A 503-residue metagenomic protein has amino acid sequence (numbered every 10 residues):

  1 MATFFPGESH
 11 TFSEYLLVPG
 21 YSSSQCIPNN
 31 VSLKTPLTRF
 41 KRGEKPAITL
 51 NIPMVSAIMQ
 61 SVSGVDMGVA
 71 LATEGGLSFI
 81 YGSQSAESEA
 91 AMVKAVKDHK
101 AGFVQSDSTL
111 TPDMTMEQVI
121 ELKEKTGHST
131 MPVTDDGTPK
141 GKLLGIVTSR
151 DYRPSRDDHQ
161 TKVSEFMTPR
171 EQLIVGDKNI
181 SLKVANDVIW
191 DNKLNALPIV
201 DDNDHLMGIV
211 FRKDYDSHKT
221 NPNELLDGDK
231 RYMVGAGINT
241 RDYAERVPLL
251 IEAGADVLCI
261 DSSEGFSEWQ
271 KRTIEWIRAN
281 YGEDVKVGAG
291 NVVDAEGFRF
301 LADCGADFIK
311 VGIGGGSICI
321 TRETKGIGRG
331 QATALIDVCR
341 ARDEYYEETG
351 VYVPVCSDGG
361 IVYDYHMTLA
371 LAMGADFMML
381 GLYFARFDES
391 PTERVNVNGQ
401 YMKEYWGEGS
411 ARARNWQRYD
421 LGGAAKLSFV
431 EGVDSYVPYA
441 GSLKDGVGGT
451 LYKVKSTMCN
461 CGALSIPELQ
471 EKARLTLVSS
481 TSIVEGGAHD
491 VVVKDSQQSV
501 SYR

Functional and structural regions predicted by a protein language model:
M1-S24, S108-T111, G176-D177, K183-D187 (+3 more regions): Alpha/beta catalytic cores of nucleotide-metabolism and tRNA/nucleoside-modifying enzymes
M1-Y81, M131: Terminal presequence/propeptide segments associated with secretion/organelle targeting and zymogen/polyprotein
I27-L50, A57-M59, S88-H128, V133-D136 (+6 more regions): Bateman/CBS regulatory modules and CBS-like beta-alpha motifs in cytosolic regions of diverse proteins
A47-S56, G102-D107, R170, D227-A236 (+3 more regions): Short beta-strand/loop segments at the ligand-binding rim of alpha/beta enzyme cores
D66-V69, Y243-A253, V287, V292-V311 (+1 more regions): Catalytic cores of alpha/beta
T73-S88, A255-S267, D307-K325, I361-V395: Glycine-rich phosphate-binding active-site loops on the catalytic face of alpha/beta enzymes
F79-Q84, S108-L110, T130-P132, V175-D177 (+6 more regions): Catalytic beta/alpha-barrel core
Q84-K94, K140-K142, S155-Q160, H205-L225 (+5 more regions): Active-site-adjacent beta->alpha loops and helix N-cap segments on the catalytic face of soluble alpha/beta enzymes
